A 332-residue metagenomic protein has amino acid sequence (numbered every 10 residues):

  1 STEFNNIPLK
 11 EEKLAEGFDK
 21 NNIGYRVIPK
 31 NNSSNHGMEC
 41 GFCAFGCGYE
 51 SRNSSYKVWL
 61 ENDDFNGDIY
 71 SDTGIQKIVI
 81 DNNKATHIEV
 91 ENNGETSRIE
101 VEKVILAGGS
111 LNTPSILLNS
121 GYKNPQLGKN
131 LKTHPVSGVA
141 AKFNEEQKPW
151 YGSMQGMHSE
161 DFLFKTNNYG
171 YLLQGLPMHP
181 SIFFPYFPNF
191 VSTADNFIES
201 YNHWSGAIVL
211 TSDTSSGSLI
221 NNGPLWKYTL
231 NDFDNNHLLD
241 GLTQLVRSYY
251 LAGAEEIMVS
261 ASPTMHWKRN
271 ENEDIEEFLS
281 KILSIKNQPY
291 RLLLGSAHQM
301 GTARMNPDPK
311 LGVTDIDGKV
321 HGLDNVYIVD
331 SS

Functional and structural regions predicted by a protein language model:
S1, A15, L60, L117 (+2 more regions): Non-transmembrane alpha-helical segments in soluble domains of secreted/periplasmic/extracellular proteins
S1-I75, I257-S260, M265-I282, Y290: Conserved redox-cofactor binding core of oxidoreductases
R26, Y70, I105, S205-A207 (+1 more regions): Hydrophobic/aromatic beta-strand patches that form the interior of the parallel beta-sheet core in alpha/beta enzyme
S34-H36, K77-V79, N112-P114, K148-P149 (+3 more regions): Flexible loop/turn segments at secondary-structure boundaries
N66, V101-E102, L323-D324: Short, well-ordered alpha-helix to beta-strand connector turns
T73-D81, I88-D161, D330: Glycine-rich loop(s) and the adjacent beta-strand/alpha-helix scaffold that form part
I80-D81, T302-D324: FAD-site-proximal beta/loop scaffold in flavoenzymes
N124-Y249, E256, Q288-P289, S296-G301 (+3 more regions): FAD cofactor-binding and catalytic pocket of flavoenzymes
